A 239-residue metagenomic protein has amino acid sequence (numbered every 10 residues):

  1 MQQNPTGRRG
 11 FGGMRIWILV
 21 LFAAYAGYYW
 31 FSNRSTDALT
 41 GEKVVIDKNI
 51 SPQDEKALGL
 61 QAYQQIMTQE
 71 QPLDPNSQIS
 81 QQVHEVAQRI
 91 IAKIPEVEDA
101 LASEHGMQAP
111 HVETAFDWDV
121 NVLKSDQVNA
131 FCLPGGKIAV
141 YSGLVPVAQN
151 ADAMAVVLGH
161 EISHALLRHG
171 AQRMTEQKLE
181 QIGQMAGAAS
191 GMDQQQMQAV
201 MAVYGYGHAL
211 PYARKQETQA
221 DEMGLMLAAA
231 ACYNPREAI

Functional and structural regions predicted by a protein language model:
M1-V20: Membrane-entry signal-anchor segments at the cytosolic-membrane interface, especially the N-terminal signal anchor
Q2-G7, W30-K178, G191, A230-A231: Peri-catalytic and regulatory segments of divalent metal-dependent proteins
Q3, Y25, R236-I239: Pan-zinc metallopeptidase signature
I16-W30: Hydrophobic membrane-insertion alpha-helices, especially the h-region of bacterial N-terminal signal peptides
D37, G170-A202, I239: Post-HEXXH active-site segment of zinc metalloproteases
Q53-K56, G191-E237: Metalloprotease/metallohydrolase-associated module, dominated by Zn2+-dependent proteases
A57, Q61, V156, Q177 (+5 more regions): Residues on a specific face of well-ordered alpha-helices
Q64, H84, Q88, M197-Y204 (+1 more regions): Generic detector of well-ordered alpha-helical segments enriched in charged/polar residues, highlighting helical
